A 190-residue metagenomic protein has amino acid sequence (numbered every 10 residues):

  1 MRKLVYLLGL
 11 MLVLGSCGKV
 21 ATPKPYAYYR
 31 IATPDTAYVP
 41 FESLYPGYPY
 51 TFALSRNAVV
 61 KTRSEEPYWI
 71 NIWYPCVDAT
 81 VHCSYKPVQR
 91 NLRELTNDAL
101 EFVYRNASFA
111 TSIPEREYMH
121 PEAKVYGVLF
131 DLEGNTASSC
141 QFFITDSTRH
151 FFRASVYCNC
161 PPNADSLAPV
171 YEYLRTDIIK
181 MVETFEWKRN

Functional and structural regions predicted by a protein language model:
R2-L7: Sec-dependent signal peptide recognition, specifically the positively charged N-region followed immediately by
V13-S16: C-terminal motif of bacterial Sec signal peptides marking the signal peptidase cleavage site
G18-K24: Bacterial lipoprotein signal-peptidase II cleavage site
P25-Y45: Post-signal peptide N-terminal segment of mature Sec-exported envelope proteins
Y45-E101: Secretory pathway targeting signatures of secreted, lumenal, and periplasmic proteins
L100-S155: Signature of long, low-cysteine stretches enriched in small and polar/charged residues
S155-N190: Surface-exposed amphipathic alpha-helical segments
